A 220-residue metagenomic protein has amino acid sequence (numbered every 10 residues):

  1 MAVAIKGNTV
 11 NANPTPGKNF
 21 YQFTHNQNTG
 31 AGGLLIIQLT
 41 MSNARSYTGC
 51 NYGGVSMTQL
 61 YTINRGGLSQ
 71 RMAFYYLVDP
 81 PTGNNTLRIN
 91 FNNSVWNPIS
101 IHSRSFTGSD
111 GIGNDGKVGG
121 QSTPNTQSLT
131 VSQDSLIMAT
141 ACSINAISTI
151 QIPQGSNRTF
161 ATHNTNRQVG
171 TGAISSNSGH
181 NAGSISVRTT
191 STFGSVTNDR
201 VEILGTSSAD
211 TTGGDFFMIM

Functional and structural regions predicted by a protein language model:
M1-M220: Primarily extracytoplasmic/secreted proteins and surface-exposed domains characterized by disulfide-bonded cysteine
